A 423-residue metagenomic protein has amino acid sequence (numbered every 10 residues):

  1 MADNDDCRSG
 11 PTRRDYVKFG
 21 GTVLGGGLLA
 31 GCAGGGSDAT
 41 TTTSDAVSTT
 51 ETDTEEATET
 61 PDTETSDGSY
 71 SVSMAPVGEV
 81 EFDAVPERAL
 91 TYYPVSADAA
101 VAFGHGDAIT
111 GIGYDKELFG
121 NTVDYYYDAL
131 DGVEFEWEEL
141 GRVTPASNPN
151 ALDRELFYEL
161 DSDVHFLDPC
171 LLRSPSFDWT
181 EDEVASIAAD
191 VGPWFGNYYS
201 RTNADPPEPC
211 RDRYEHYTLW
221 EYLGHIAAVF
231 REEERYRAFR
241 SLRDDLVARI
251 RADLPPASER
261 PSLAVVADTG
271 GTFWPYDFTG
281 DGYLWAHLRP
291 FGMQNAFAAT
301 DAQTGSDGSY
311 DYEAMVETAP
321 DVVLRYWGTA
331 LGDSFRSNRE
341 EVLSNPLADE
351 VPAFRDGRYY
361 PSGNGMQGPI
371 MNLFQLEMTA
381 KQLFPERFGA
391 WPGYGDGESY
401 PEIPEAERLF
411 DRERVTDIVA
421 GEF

Functional and structural regions predicted by a protein language model:
A2-A99, E233-A267, Y326-W327, F388-F423: Bacterial Sec-exported substrate-binding components of ABC uptake systems
A75-V77, L140-R154, D301-Y312: Short helix-initiation/N-cap motifs at beta->coil->alpha
E87, H105-I109, D161-V164, D190-F195 (+3 more regions): Loop/turn elements at helix/coil->beta-strand transitions in domains of secreted/extracellular proteins
R88, Y93-P193, M293-A296: A short, structured surface patch at a secondary-structure boundary
P94-D98, D115-L118, H165, C170-P175 (+5 more regions): Solvent-exposed loop/turn segments at secondary-structure junctions within structured extracellular/periplasmic domains
P94-V95, V101-H105, E159-S162, C170-L171 (+9 more regions): Sec-exported extracytoplasmic/periplasmic mature domains
T180-G271, S362-F423: Extracytoplasmic substrate-binding proteins
Y276-S306: Alpha-helical, coiled-coil/dimerization segments enriched in small aliphatic residues
